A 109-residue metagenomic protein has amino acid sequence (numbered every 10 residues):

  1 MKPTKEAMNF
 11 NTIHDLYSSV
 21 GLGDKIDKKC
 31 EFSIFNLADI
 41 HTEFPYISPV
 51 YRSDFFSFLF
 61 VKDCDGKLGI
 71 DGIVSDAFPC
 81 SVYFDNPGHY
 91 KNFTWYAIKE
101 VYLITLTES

Functional and structural regions predicted by a protein language model:
M1-G66, S75: Generic protein-terminus/edge-of-domain signal
P3, I70-D71, F93-A97: Short, conserved acidic/polar surface loops in the N-terminal third of protein domains
R52, F84, T105: Short aromatic/basic micro-patch
D54-F55, F78-P79, I98: Short, well-ordered loop/turn elements at secondary-structure boundaries
V61-D63, N86, Y96: A short, compositionally biased micro-patch
D63-G69, V82-Y83, K91: Short beta-strand segments in beta-sandwich/barrel cores
G72-P87, Y102: Short acidic-glycine-tyrosine-enriched beta hairpin
G88-S109: Ligand-binding loop in jelly-roll beta-barrel domains
